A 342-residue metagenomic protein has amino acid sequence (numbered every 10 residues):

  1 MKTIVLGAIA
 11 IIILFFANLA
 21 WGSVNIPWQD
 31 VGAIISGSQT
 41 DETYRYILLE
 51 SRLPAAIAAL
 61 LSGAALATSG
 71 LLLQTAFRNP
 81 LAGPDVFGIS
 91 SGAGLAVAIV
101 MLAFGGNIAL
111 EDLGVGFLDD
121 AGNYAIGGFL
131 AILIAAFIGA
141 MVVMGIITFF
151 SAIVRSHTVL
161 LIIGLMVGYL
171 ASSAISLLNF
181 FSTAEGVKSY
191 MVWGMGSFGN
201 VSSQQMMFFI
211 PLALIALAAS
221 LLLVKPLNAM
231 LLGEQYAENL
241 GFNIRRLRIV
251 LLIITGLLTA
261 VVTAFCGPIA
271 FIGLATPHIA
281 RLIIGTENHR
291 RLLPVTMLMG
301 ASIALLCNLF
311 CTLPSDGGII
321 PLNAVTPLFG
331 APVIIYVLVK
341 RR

Functional and structural regions predicted by a protein language model:
M1-R342: Alpha-helical transmembrane segments in inner-membrane proteins
